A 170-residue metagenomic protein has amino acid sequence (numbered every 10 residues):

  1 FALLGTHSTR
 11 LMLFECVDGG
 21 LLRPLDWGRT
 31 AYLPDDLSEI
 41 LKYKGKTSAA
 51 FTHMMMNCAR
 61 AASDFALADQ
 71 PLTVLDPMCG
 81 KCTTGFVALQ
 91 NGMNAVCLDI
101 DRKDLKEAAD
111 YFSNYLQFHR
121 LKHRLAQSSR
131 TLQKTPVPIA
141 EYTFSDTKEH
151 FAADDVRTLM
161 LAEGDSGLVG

Functional and structural regions predicted by a protein language model:
F1-R10, C16-G170: Class I S-adenosyl-L-methionine-dependent methyltransferase catalytic core
